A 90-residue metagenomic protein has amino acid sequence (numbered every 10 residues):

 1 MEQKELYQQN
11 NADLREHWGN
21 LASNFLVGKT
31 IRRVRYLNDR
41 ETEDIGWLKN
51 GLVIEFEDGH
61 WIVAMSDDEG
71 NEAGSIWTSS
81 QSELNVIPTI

Functional and structural regions predicted by a protein language model:
E2-I90: Surface-exposed, interaction-prone regions used to assemble/regulate multi-protein complexes
